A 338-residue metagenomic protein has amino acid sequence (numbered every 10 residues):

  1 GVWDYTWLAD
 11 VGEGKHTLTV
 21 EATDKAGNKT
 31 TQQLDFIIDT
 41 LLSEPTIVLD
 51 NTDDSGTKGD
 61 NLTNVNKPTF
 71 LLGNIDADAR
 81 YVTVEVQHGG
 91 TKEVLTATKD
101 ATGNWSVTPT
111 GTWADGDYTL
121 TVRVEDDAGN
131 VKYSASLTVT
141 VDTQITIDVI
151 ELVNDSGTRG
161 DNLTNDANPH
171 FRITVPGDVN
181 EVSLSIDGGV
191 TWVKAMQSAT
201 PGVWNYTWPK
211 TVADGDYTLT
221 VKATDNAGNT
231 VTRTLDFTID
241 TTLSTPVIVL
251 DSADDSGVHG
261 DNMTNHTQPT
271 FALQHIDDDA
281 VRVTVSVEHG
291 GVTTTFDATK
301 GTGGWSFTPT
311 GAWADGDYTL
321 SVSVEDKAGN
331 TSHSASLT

Functional and structural regions predicted by a protein language model:
G1-Y5, G103-V107, G202-Y206, G303-F307: Short strand-edge motifs at loop-to-beta-strand transitions and within beta-strands of extracellular beta-rich domains
W7-K15, P109-D117, W208-D216, P309-D317: Surface-exposed, short loops/turns at beta-strand junctions within beta-sandwich domains
D24, Q32-N51, A135-D155, V231-D251 (+2 more regions): Flexible, low-complexity linkers/stalks enriched in Thr/Pro that connect modular domains
S55-N66, G157-A167, S256-T267: Short, solvent-exposed loop/linker segments at the N-terminal edge of repeated beta-sheet extracellular domains
I75-R80, T174-E181, I276-V281: Short proline/glycine-enriched turn/loop motifs at strand-loop junctions of beta-rich domains
